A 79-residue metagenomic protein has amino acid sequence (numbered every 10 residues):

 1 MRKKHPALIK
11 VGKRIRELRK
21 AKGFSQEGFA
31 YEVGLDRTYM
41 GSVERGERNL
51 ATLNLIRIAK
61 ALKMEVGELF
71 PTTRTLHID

Functional and structural regions predicted by a protein language model:
M1-K20: A short, Lys/Arg-rich alpha-helix, primarily the initiator
K13, G23-F24, L50-L53: Residue-level signal for the short linker/turn that defines the boundary of a DNA-recognition helix
R16, E27, I56: Residues within the helices of the helix-turn-helix
K20, Y31, K60: Alpha-helical residues within the helix-turn-helix
G23-S42: Short alpha-helical DNA-recognition segment
Y39, N49, E68: Residues in the helix-turn-helix
L53-E68: DNA major-groove recognition helix of helix-turn-helix/homeodomain DNA-binding modules
K60, F70-D79: Short, charged recognition helix plus adjacent turn of helix-turn-helix-like nucleic-acid-binding domains
